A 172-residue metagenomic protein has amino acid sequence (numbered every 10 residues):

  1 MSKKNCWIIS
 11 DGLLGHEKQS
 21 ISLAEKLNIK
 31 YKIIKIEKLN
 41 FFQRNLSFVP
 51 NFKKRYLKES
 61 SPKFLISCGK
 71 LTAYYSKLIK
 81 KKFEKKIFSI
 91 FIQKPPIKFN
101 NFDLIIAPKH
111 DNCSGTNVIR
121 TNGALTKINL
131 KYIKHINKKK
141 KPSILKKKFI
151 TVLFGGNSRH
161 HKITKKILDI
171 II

Functional and structural regions predicted by a protein language model:
M1-K54, S60: N-terminal pre-catalytic "stem/leader" segment of glycosyltransferase-like enzymes
K4, I29-Y31, I87, D103 (+1 more regions): A structural micro-motif
N5, K63-F64, F88, L104 (+1 more regions): Structural motif
W7-I9, I92, V152-G155: Short hydrophobic segments within beta-strands
G12, P95, G156-S158: Residue-level signal for short, function-critical loop segments
P50-F99: Extended catalytic core of nucleotide-activated donor transferases of GT-like folds
F99-T164: A nucleotide-sugar donor-handling region in carbohydrate enzymes
T164-I171: Charged helix-capping and loop-helix junction motifs
